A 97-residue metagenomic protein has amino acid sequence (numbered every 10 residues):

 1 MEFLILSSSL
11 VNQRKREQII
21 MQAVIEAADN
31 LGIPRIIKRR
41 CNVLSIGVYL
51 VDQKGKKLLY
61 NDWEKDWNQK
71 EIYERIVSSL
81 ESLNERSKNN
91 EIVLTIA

Functional and structural regions predicted by a protein language model:
M1-N30: Local sequence-structure signature of Cys/Sec-based thiol-disulfide redox active-site neighborhoods
E2-L4, R86-A97: Cysteine/selenocysteine-centered motifs that mediate thiol-based redox chemistry or coordinate metal-sulfur cofactors
F3-L6, V24, R35, V48-L50 (+3 more regions): Hydrophobic beta-strand residues in large extracellular and virion-surface proteins
S8, N30-V43: Thiol-based oxidoreductase modules, predominantly thioredoxin-like and allied folds used for disulfide exchange
Q22, I33-R35, K57: Sparse, context-dependent recognition of short Cys/His-centered cofactor- or disulfide-binding micro-motifs
I25, I36-K38, Y60: Short, flexible coil/linker segments at or flanking structured domains
I37-K57: Short, intrinsically disordered low-complexity segments
V51-I92: Non-catalytic, surface beta->alpha helical segment in thiol-disulfide oxidoreductase systems
